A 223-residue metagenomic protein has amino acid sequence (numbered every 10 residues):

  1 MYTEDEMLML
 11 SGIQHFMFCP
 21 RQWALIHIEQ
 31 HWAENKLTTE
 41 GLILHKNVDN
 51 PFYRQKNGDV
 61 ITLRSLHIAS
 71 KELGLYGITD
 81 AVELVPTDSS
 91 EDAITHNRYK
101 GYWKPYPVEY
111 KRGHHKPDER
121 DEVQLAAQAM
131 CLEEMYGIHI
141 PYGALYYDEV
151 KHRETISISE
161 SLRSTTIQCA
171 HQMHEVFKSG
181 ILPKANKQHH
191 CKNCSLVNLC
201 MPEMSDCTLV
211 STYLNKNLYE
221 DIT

Functional and structural regions predicted by a protein language model:
M1-P107, C207, Y219-T223: Metal-dependent nuclease catalytic cores that hydrolyze phosphodiester bonds in DNA/RNA, characterized by
L8-Q14, R120, L182-H189: Structural motif
M9, R21, Q124, L162-C169 (+2 more regions): Alpha-helical structural motif
F16, H27, N47, T165 (+3 more regions): Residues that form generic nucleotide/phosphate-binding pockets
C19, I181-T223: Cysteine-cluster motifs in flexible loop/terminal segments that predominantly coordinate metals
D49-P51, E149-S159, N217-T223: Short, mixed-charge aromatic SLiMs
G77, E83-G180, K192, N198: Nucleic-acid nuclease catalytic cores
